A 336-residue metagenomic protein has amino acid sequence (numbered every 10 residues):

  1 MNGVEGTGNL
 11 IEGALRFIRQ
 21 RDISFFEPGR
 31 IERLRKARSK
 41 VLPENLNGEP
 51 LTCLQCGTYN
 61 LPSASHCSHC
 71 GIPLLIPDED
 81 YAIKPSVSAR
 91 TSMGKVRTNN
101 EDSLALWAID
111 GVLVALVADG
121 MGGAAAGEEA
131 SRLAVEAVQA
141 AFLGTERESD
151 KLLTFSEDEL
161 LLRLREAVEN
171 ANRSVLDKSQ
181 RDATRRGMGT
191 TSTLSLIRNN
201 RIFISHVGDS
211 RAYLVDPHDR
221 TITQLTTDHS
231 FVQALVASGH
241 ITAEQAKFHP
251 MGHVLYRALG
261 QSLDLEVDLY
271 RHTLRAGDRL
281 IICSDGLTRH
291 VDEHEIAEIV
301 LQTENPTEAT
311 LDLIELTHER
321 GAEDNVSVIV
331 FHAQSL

Functional and structural regions predicted by a protein language model:
M1-L336: PP2C/PPM-type serine/threonine phosphatase catalytic domain
